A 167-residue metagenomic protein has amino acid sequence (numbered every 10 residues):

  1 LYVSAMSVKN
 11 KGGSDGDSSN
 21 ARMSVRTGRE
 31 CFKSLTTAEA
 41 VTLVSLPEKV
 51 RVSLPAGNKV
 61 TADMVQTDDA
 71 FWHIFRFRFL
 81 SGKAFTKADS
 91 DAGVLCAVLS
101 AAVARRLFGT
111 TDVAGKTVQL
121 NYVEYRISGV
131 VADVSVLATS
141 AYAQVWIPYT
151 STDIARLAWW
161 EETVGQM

Functional and structural regions predicted by a protein language model:
L1-R22, L46-E48: Membrane-interface junction motifs in transport/secretion proteins
Y2, E39-T42, T117-Q119: Residues embedded in well-ordered beta-strands within globular domains across many folds
S4, F32, S128: Residue-level detector of conserved, well-ordered beta-strand and adjacent loop positions that form binding/recognition
K11-G13, F32, H73, A138-T139: Short loop/helix-cap segments at secondary-structure boundaries that form the rim of catalytic
D15-S19, L54-N58, V130-V134, M167: Structural beta->alpha junctions
A21-A84: Short amphipathic beta-strand/extended segments in non-transmembrane regions
V65, D69-F85, L95-M167: Mid-to-C-terminal secondary-structure elements that act as membrane-proximal/extracytoplasmic interface segments
